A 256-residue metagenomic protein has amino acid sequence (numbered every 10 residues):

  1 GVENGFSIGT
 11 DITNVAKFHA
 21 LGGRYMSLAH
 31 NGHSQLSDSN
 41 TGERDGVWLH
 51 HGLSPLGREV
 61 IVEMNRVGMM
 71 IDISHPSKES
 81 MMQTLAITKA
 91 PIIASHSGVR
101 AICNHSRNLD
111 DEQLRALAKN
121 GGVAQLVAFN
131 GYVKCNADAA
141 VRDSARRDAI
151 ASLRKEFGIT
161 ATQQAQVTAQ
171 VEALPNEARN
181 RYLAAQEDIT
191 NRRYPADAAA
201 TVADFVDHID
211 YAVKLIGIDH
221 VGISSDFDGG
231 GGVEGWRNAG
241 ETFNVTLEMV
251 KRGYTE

Functional and structural regions predicted by a protein language model:
G1-G9, D45-H51, V250: Active-site mouth loops of central-metabolism enzymes
E3-G5, N31-H33, M69, S74-M81 (+3 more regions): Active-site beta-loop-alpha junctions enriched in small/polar residues
D11-A20, R24, G42-I93, S106-G122 (+1 more regions): Histidine/acidic residue-rich metal-binding segments in metalloenzymes
R24-N31, K119-A128, V221-S225: Non-cysteine beta-strand/loop elements that form the S-adenosyl-L-methionine
S34-S39, C135-N136: Short acidic/His/Gly/Ser-rich catalytic and metal-binding motifs that mark active-site loops of diverse hydrolases
D111-D188: Aromatic-lined glycan-binding groove of carbohydrate-active enzymes
L126-A128, I216-A239: Short acidic/histidine-rich active-site segments
R237-E256: Mid-to-C-terminal alpha-helical segments outside catalytic/metal-binding sites
